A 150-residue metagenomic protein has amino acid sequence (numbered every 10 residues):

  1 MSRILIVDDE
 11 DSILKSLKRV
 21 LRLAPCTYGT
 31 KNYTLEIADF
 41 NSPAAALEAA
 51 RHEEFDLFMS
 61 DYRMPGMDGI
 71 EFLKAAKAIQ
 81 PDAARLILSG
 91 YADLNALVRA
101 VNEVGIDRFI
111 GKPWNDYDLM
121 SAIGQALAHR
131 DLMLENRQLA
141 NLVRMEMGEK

Functional and structural regions predicted by a protein language model:
D8-D9, D61, S89: Active-site residues of response regulator receiver
D11-A38: Two-component/phosphorelay signaling modules centered on CheY-like receiver
K18, Y33-L57: Acidic, metal-coordinating helix/loop segments flanking the phosphotransfer/catalytic sites of two-component signaling
N41-S42, D68-E71: Acidic catalytic/metal-coordinating carboxylates
M64: Receiver (REC) domain active-site loop signature in two-component systems and cognate sites in sensor histidine kinases
E71, A92-F109: Alpha4 helix (beta4-alpha4-beta5 surface) of REC/receiver domains from two-component response regulators
W114-I123, L127: C-terminal output helix
H129-K150: CheY-like receiver
